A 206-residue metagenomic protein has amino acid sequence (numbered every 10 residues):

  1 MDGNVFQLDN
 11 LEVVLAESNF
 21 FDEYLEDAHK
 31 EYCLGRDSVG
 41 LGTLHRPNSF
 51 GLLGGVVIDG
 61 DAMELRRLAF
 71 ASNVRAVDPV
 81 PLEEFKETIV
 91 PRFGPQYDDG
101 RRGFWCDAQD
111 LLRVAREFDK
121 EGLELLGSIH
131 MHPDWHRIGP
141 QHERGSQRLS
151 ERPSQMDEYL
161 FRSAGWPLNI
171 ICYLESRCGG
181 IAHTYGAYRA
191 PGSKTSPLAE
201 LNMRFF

Functional and structural regions predicted by a protein language model:
M1-L125, P133-F206: Conserved beta-strand-loop surface patch within small alpha/beta domains used for substrate/adaptor or ligand engagement
